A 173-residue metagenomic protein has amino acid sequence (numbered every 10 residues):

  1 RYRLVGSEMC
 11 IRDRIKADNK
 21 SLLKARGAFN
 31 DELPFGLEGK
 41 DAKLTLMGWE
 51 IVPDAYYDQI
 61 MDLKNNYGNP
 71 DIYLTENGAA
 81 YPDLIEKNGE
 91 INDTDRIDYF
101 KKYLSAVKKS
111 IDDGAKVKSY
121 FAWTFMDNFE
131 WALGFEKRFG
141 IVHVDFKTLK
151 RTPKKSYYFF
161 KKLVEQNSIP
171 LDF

Functional and structural regions predicted by a protein language model:
R1-G6, I11: Single conserved hydrophobic/aromatic residue that forms the stacking wall/gate of nucleotide- or nucleobase-binding
S7, I72-T75, K118-A122: Hydrophobic faces of well-ordered beta-strands that scaffold small-molecule active sites in alpha/beta enzyme cores
R14-E32, F129-V142: Aromatic- and acidic-residue-enriched segments that line the glycan-binding/catalytic groove of carbohydrate-active
D31-M47, G68-I97, F139: Active-site clefts of carbohydrate-active enzymes
E50-M61: A Trp-anchored, charged/polar loop motif used as the substrate-binding/catalytic surface of acyl/ester-handling
K64: Acidic (Asp/Glu)-rich catalytic clusters
Y67, G114-A115: A structural signal for short coil/turn segments at secondary-structure junctions
P82-N92, D98-K102, A106-S110, K116-F173: Aromatic-rich peripheral "rim/lid" segments of glycoside hydrolase catalytic domains that contact and position glycan
